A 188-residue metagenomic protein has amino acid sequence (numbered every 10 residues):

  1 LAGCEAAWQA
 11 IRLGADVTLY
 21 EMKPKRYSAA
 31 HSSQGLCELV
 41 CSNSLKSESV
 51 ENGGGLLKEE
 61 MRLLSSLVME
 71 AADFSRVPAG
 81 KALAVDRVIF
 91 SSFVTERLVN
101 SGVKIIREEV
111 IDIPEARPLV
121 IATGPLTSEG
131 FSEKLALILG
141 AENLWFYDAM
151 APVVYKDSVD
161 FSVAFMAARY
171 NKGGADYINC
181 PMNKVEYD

Functional and structural regions predicted by a protein language model:
L1-C4, W8-R26, H31, G80 (+3 more regions): Non-transmembrane, aqueous-exposed alpha-helical and coiled segments at domain scale
A2, W8-E70: N-terminal FAD cofactor-binding segment of flavoenzymes
L13, R97-D188: Predominantly flavin-linked oxidoreductase catalytic cores and closely associated redox partners
E21, A72-D73, E109, M150: Short loop/turn and capping residues at structural boundaries
S47-G53, R76-F93, T123-E129, Y177-E186: Short beta-strand to alpha-helix junction loop
S49-G54, K58, S66-K81, L139-Y147: A short alpha-helix-loop-beta-strand transition element characteristic of N-terminal alpha/beta dinucleotide-binding
M61, A72, E186-D188: Charged, low-complexity, helix-prone segments enriched in Lys/Glu/Asp/Gln
